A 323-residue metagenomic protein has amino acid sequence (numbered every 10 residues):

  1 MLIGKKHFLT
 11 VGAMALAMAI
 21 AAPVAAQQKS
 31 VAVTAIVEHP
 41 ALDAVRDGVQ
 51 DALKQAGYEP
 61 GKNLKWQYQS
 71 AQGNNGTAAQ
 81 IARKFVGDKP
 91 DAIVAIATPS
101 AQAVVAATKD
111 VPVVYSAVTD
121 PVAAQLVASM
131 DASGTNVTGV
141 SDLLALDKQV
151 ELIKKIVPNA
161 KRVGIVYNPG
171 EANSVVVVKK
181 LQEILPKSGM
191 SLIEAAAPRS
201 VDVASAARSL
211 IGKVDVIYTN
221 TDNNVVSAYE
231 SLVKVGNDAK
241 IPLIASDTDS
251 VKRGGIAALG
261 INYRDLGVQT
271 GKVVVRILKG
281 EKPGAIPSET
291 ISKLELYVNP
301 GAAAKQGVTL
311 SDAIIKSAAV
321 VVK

Functional and structural regions predicted by a protein language model:
L2-G12, I20, A25-K323: Short hydrophobic alpha-helices and adjacent helix-cap/hinge residues
